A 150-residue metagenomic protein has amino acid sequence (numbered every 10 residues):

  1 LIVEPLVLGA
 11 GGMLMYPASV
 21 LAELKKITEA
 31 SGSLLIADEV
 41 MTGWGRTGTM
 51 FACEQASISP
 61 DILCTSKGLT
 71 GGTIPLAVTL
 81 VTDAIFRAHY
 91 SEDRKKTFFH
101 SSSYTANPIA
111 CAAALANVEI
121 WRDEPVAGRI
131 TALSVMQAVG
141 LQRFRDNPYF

Functional and structural regions predicted by a protein language model:
I2-F150: Conserved N-terminal phosphate-binding loop of PLP-dependent enzymes in the Aspartate aminotransferase
